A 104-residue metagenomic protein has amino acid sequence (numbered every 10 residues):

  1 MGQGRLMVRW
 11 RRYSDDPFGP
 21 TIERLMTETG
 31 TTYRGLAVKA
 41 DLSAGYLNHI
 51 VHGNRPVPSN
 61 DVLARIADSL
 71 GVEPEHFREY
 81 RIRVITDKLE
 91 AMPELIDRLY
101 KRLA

Functional and structural regions predicted by a protein language model:
M1-T31: A short, Lys/Arg-rich alpha-helix, primarily the initiator
G4, R78-A104: Short, charged recognition helix plus adjacent turn of helix-turn-helix-like nucleic-acid-binding domains
E28, K39, S69: Residues within the alpha-helical elements of helix-turn-helix
R34, G45, E75: Key DNA-contact positions within bacterial/archaeal DNA-binding proteins
G35-A37, I66: Short alpha-helical "recognition helix" segments of helix-turn-helix
D41-P58, Y80-R83: Recognition helix of helix-turn-helix/homeodomain-like DNA-binding domains that insert into the DNA major groove
D61-H76: DNA major-groove recognition helix of helix-turn-helix/homeodomain DNA-binding modules
